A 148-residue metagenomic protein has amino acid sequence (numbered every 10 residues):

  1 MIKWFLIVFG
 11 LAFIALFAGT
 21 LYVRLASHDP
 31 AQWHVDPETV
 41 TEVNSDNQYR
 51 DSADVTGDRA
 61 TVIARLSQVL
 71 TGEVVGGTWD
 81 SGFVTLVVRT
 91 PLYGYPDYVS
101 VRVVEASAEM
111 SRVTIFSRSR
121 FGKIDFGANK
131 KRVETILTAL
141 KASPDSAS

Functional and structural regions predicted by a protein language model:
I2-F9, A18-S148: Ser/Thr-rich, low-complexity intrinsically disordered terminal regions
